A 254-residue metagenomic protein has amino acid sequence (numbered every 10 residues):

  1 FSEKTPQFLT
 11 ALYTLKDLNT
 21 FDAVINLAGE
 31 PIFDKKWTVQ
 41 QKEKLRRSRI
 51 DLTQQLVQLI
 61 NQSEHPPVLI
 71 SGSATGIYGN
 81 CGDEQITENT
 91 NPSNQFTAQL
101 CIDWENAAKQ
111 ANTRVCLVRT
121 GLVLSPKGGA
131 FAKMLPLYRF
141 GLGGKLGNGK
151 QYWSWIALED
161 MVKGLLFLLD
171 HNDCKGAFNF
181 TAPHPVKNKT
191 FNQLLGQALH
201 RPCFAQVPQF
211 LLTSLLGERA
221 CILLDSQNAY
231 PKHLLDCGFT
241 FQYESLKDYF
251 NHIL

Functional and structural regions predicted by a protein language model:
S2-Q55, L59: NAD(P)H-binding glycine-rich loop region in Rossmannoid oxidoreductase-like domains and their noncatalytic homologs
V24, M161, L165, F180 (+3 more regions): Non-catalytic, hydrophobic alpha-helical segments
Q54-N94: Conserved Rossmann-fold NAD(P)-dependent oxidoreductase catalytic core, especially the SDR/UDP-sugar
S73, N106-P126: Conserved beta-loop-beta element that borders a ligand/cofactor-binding pocket
P92-Q95, G121-G128, N148-L158: Glycine-rich "substrate-gating" loop/helix at the edge of Rossmann-like oxidoreductase active sites
L135-G143, Q151-P185: Alpha-helical substrate-binding/gating segment
H171-E218, N251: Mid/C-terminal beta-alpha module of Rossmann-like enzyme folds, strongest in SDR-family dehydrogenases/epimerases
C221-L254: C-terminal amphipathic/interface module of NAD(P)-dependent oxidoreductases and related NAD-binding regulators
